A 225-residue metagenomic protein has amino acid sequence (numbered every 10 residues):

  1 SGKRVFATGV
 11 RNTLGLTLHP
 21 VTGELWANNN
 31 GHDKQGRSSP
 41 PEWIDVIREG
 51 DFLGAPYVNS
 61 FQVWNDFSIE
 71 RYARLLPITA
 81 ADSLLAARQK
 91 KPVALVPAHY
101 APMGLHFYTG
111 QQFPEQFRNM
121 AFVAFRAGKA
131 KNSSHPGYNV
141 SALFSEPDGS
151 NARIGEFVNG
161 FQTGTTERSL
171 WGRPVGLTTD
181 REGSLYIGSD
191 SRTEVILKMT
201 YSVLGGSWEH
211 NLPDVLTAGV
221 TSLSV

Functional and structural regions predicted by a protein language model:
S1, R11-N12, T17-R168, G172 (+3 more regions): Beta-propeller domain segments
I187-S189: Short, exposed beta-strand-loop hairpins at the edges of beta-sheets in extracellular/periplasmic proteins
G205-P213: Proline-enriched interdomain boundary motifs that mark the N-terminal boundary and often initiate the first structured
D214-S224: Short, solvent-exposed loop/linker segments at the N-terminal edge of repeated beta-sheet extracellular domains
